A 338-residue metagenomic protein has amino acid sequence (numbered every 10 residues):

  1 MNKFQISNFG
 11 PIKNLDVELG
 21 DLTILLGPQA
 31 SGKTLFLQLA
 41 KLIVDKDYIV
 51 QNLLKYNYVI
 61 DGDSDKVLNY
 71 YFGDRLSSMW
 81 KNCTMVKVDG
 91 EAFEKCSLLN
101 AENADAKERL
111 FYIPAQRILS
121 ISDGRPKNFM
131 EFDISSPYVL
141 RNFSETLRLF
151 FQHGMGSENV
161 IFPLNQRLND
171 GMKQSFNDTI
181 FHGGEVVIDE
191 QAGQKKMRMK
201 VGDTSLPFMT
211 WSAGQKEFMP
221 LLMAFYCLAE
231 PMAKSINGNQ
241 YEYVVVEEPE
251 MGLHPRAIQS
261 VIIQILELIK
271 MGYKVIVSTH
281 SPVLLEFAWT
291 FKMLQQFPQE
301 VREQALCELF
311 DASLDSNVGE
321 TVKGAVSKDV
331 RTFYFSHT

Functional and structural regions predicted by a protein language model:
M1-K41, I269: Pre-Walker A-like glycine/lysine-rich segment at the N-terminus of P-loop NTPase domains
F9-K13, I24, S31, R117-S120 (+2 more regions): Short, solvent-exposed loop/turn segments at secondary-structure junctions
E18, A40, V44-Y243, Q264 (+2 more regions): Phosphate-coordinating catalytic segments in nucleotide- and nucleic-acid-processing enzymes
L35, M219-M223, V283: Short amphipathic alpha-helical face segments that pack within enzyme cores and frequently flank/anchor catalytic
Y243-V245, I276: Structural motif
E247-P249: Walker B catalytic acidic pair
M251-P255: ABC ATPase nucleotide-binding domain "signature" loop
A257-T338: C-terminal lobe/lid and adjacent interdomain/linker elements of RecA-like ASCE P-loop ATPase modules
